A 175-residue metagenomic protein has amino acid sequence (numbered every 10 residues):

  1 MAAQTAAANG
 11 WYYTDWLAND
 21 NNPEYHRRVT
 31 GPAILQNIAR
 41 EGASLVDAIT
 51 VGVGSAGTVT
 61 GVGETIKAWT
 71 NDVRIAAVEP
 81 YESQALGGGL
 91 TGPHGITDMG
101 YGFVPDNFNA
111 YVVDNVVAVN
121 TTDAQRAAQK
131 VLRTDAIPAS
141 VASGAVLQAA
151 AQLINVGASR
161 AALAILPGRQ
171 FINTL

Functional and structural regions predicted by a protein language model:
A2-A18, A139-A162: Structural signature of the thiamine diphosphate
A6-G10, K67-V141, V156: Active-site/ligand-binding loops adjacent to catalytic centers
N9-A56, V62-T65, A110, T122-I137: Active-site/ligand-binding-proximal alpha/beta "capping" segment
D15-L17, G52, A77-E79, L163-G168: Short beta-strand segments
N21, Y81-L86, Q170-I172: Short gly/pro/ser/thr-enriched loop/turn and capping motifs at secondary-structure boundaries
Q36, E64, A68, A151-N155: Short, well-ordered alpha-helices that flank and scaffold nucleotide-derived cofactor binding pockets
V53-G63, A142-A150, N173: Short glycine/serine/threonine-rich phosphate/pyrophosphate-binding segments that cradle anionic phosphate groups
G102, A151-L175: Phosphate-binding loop/pocket of nucleotide- and phosphate-handling active sites
